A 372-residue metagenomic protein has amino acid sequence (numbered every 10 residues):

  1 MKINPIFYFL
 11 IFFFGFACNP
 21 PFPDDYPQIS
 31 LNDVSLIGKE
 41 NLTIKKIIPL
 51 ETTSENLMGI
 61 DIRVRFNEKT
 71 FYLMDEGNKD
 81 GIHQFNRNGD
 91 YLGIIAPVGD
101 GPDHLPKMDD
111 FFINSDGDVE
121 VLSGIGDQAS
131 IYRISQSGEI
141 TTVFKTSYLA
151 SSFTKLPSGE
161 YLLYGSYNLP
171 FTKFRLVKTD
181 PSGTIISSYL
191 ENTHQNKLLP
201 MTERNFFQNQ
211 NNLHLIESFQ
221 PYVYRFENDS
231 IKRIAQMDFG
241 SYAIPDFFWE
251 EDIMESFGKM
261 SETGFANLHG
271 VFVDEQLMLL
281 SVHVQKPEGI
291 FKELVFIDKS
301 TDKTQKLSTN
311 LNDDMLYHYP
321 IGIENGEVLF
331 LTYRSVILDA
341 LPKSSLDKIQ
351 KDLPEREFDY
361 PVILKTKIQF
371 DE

Functional and structural regions predicted by a protein language model:
P21-L50: Blade/loop signatures of beta-propeller domains
K45-E55, I95-H104, I186-T202, I234-S261 (+1 more regions): Surface-exposed loop and turn segments in beta-propeller and other repeat-based domains that flank or scaffold
K46-D80: Beta-strand-rich domains and repeat architectures in extracellular enzymes and scaffolds, especially beta-propellers
E51-E55, D90-D116, V121-S123: Blade-loop segments of beta-propeller domains
G59-R63, P106-F111, Y148-K155, K197-N205 (+2 more regions): Repeated scaffold domains used in trafficking and secretory/extracellular systems, primarily beta-propellers
T70-E76, D118-G124, G159-N168, Q208-Y224 (+2 more regions): Short beta-strand elements that form the blades of beta-propeller/WD-repeat-like and other beta-sheet-rich scaffold
K79-H83, D127-Y132, P170-V177, Q220-Y224 (+3 more regions): Structural motif
G126-T172, S188-Q195: Asp-box/WD-like beta-propeller blade repeats and closely related beta-sheet repeat scaffolds
